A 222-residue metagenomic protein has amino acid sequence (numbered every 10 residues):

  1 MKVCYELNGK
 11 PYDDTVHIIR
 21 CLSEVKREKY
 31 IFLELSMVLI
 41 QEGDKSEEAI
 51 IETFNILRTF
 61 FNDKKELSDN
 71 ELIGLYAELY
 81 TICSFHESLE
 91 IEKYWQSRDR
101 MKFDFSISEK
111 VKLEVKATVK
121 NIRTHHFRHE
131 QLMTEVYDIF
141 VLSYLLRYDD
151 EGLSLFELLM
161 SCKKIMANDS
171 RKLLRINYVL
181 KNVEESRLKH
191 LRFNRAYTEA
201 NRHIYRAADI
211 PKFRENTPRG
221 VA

Functional and structural regions predicted by a protein language model:
M1-M101, T118-A222: Nucleic-acid endonuclease domains
S106-K112: Active-site beta-strand-loop-beta-strand hairpin of nuclease catalytic cores that positions key catalytic residues
